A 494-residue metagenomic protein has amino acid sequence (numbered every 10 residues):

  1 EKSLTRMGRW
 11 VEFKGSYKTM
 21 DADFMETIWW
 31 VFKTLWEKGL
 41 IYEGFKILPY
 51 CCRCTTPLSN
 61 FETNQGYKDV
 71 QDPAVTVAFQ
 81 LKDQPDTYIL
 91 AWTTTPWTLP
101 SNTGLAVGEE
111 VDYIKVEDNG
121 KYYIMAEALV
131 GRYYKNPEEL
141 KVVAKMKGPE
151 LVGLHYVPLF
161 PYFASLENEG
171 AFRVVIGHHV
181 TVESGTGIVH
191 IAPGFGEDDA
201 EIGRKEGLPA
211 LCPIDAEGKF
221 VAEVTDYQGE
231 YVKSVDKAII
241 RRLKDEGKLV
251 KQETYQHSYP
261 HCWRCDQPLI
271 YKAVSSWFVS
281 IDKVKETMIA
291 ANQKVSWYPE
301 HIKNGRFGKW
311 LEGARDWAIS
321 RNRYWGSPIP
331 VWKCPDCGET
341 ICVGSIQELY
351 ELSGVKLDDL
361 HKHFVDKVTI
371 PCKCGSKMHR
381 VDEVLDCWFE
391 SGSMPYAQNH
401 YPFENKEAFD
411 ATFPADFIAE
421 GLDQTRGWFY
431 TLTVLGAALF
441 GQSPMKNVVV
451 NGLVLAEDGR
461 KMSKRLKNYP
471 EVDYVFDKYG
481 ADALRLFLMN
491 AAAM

Functional and structural regions predicted by a protein language model:
E1-P100, G153, F163-A164, H179 (+4 more regions): Residue patterns forming the tRNA-binding/recognition surfaces of aminoacyl-tRNA synthetases and related DALR
P49, L90-W92, L105, P193 (+2 more regions): Conserved, well-structured core segments
V77, Y113-V116, V331-K333, I370: Short polybasic amphipathic segments
F79-Q84, E117-G120, P158-L166, C334-D336 (+2 more regions): Short acidic, glycine-rich loop/turn motifs
L90-K141, V189-P193, E206-C212, Y401-A408 (+3 more regions): Extended active-site and interfacial segments that coordinate phosphate-rich ligands in large catalytic machineries
G104, V111-I188, E197: Protease-associated
E206-E217, R323-W325, I346-M494: Alpha-helical recognition segments enriched in aromatics with Gly/Pro capping that present substrate-recognition
